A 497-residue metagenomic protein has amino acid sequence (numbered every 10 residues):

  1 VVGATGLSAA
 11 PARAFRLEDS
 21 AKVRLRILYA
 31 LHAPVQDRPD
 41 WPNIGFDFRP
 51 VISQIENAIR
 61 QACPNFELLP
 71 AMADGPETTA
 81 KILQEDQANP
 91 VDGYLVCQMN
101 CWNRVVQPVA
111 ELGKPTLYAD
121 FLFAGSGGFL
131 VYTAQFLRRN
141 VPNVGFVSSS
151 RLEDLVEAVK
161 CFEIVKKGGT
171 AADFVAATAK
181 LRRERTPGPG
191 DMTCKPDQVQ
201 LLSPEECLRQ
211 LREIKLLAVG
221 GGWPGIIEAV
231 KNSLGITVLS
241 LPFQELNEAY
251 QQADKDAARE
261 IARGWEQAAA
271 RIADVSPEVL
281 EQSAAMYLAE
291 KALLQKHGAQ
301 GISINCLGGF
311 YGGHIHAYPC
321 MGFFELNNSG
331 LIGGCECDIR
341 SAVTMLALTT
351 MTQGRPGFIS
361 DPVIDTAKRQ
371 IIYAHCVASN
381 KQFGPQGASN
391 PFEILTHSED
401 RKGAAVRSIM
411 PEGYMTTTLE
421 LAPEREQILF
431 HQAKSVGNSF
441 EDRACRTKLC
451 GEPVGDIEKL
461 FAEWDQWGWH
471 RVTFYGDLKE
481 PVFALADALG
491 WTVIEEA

Functional and structural regions predicted by a protein language model:
V1-A14: N-terminal export signals
A12-M72, V219, I226-I272: N-terminal glycine-rich anion-binding loop in soluble enzyme alpha/beta folds
C63-P70, D120, G127-A257: Cap/lid and interdomain-hinge subdomains that line or gate substrate/regulatory clefts in soluble alpha/beta enzymes
V91-N100, A119-D120, A299-N305: Periplasmic-binding protein-like
N100, P108-Y132, N140-R151, F324-C337: Short, acidic/small-residue loops that bind anionic groups at enzyme active sites
A257-L346, T350: Long, internal scaffold/assembly segments composed of regular secondary structure
N327-D442: C-terminal catalytic subdomain
E399-A497: Extended hydrophobic packing segments that form well-structured cores
